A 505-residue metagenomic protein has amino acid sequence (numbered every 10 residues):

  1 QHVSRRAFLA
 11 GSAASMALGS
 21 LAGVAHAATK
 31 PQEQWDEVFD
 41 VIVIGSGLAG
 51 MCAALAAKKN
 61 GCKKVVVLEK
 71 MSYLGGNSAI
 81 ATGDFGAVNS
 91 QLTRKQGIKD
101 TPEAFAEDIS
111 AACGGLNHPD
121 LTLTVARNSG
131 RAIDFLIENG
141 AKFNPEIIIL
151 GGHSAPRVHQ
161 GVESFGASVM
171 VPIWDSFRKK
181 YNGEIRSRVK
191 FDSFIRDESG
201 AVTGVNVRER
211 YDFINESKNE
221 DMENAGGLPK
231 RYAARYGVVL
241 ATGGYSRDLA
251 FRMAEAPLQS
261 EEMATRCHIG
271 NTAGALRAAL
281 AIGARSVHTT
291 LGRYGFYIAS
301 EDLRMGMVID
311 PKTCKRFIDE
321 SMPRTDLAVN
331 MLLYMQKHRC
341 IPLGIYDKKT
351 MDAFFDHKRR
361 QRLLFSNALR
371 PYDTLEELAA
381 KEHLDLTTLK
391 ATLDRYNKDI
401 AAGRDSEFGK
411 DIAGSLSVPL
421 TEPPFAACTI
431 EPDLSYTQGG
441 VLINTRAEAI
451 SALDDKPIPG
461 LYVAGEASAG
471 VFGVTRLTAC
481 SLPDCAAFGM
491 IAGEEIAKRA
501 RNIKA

Functional and structural regions predicted by a protein language model:
Q1-S15: N-terminal secretory signal peptides and thylakoid transit peptides that target proteins across membranes
W35-G47: Beta1/beta-strand and adjacent pyrophosphate-binding region of the FAD-binding site in flavoprotein oxidoreductases
N60-S78: Glycine-rich FAD pyrophosphate-binding loop
S72-R94: Conserved N-terminal glycine-rich FAD pyrophosphate-binding loop of Rossmann-like flavoproteins
R127-P229, R235, L249-A250, I400-T421: Conserved redox-cofactor binding core of oxidoreductases
F213-F296, A479-I491, E495: Glycine-rich loop(s) and the adjacent beta-strand/alpha-helix scaffold that form part
L276, R285-T388: An anion/pyrophosphate-binding glycine-rich loop and adjacent beta-alpha core in soluble alpha-beta enzymes
T388-T475: A glycine-rich dinucleotide-binding beta-alpha-beta segment and adjacent secondary-structure elements that constitute
